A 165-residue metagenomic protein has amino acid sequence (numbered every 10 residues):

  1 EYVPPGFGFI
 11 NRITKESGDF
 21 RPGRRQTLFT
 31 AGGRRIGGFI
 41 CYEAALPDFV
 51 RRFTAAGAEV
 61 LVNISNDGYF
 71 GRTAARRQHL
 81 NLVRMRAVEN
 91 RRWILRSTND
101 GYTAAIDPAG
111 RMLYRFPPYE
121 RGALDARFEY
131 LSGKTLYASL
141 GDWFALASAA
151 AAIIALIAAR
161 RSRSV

Functional and structural regions predicted by a protein language model:
E1-V165: Enzyme catalytic cores with a strong preference for nitrogen-chemistry domains
